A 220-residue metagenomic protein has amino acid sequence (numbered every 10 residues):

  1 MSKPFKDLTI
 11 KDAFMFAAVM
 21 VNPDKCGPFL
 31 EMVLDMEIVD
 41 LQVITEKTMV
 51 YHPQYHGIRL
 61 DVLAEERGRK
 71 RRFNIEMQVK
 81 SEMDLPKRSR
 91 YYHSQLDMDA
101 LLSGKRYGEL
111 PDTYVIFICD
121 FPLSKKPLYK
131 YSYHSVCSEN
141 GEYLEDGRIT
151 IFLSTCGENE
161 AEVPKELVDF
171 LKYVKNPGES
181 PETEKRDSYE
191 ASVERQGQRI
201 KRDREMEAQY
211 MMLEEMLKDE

Functional and structural regions predicted by a protein language model:
M1-I149: Accessory alpha/beta interaction modules
S2-I10, F14, E65-Q78, K165-E220: Short, charged alpha-helical interaction segments and adjacent helix-coil junctions
V19, V33, C156, V174-P177 (+1 more regions): Generic structural signal for hydrophobic core residues of well-folded globular domains
A100-K105, N159, S180-E184: Short helix-to-loop capping/linker segments positioned immediately adjacent to catalytic or ligand/cofactor-binding
P127-L128, E162-E166: Short conserved micro-motifs at the rims of enzyme active sites and ligand-binding pockets
G141-Y143, T150, K165-L171: Glycine-enriched loop-and-adjacent helix/strand subsegments that border the catalytic/binding cleft of enzyme cores
I149, S154-T155: Interfacial alpha-helical end/capping and short helix-turn segments at domain and membrane boundaries
C156-E162: Extended serine/threonine-enriched, polar tracts that run as long, contiguous segments within proteins
